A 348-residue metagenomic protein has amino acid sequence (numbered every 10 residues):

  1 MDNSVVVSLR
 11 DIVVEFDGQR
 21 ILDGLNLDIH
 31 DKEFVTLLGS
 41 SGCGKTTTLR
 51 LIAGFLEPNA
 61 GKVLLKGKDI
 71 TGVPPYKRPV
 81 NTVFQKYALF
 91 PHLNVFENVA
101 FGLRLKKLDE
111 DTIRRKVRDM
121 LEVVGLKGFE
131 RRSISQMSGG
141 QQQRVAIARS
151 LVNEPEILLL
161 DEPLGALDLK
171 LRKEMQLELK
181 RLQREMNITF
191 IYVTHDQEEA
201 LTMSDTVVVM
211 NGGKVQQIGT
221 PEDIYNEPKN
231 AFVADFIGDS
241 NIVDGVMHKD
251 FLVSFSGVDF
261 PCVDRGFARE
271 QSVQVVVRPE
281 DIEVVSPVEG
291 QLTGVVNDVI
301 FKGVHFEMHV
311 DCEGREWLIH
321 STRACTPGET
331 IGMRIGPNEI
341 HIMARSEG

Functional and structural regions predicted by a protein language model:
M1-V13, P287-E289, S346-G348: ABC-family P-loop ATPase nucleotide-binding domain
V7, L22-G24: Conserved structural motif at the start of ABC-family nucleotide-binding domains
F34, P75-Q85, L89-F232: ABC ATPase nucleotide-binding domains
L38-S40: The feature captures the beta-strand-to-loop junction immediately N-terminal to the Walker
A53: Helix-to-loop junction immediately C-terminal to a conserved catalytic motif
N59-K62, T112, G212, D244: Conserved coupling/switch loops of ABC nucleotide-binding domains, chiefly the family-specific signature
G61-D69: Conserved ABC transporter NBD signature motif
S240, F251-G348: Non-catalytic connector elements of ABC transporters
